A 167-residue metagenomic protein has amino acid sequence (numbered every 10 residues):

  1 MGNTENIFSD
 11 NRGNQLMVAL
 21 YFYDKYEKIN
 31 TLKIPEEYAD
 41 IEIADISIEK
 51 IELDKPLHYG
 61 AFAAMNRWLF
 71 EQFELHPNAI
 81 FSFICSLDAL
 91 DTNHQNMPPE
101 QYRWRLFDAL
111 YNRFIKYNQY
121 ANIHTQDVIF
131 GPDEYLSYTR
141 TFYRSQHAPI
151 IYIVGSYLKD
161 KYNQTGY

Functional and structural regions predicted by a protein language model:
M1-Y167: Non-catalytic substrate-recognition and accessory regions of acyl/acetyltransferase enzymes
